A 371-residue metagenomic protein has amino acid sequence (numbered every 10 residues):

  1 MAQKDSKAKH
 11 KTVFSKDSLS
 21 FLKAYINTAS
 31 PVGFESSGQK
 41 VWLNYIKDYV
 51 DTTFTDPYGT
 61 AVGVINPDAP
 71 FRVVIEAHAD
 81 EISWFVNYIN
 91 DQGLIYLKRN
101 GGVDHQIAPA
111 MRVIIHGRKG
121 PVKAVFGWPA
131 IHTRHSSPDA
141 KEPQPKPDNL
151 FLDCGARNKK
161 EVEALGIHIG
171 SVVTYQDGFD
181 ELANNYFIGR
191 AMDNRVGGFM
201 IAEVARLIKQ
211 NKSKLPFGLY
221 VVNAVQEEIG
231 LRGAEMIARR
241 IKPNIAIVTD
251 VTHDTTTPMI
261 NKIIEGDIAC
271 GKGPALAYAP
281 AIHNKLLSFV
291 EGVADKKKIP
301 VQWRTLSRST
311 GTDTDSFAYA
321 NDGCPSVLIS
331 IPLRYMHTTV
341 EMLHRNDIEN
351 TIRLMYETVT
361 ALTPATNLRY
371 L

Functional and structural regions predicted by a protein language model:
M1-L371: N-terminal hydrophobic/helix-forming segments and targeting peptides
